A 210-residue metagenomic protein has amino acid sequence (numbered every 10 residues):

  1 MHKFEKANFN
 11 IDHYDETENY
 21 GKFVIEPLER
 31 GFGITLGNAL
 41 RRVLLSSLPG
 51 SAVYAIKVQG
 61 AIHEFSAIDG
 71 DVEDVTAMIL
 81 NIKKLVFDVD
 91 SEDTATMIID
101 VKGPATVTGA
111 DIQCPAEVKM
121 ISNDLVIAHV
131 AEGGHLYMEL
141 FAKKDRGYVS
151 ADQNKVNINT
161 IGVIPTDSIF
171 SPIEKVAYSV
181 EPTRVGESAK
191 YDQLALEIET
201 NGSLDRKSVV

Functional and structural regions predicted by a protein language model:
M1-V210: Protein-protein interaction/assembly regions in multi-subunit complexes
